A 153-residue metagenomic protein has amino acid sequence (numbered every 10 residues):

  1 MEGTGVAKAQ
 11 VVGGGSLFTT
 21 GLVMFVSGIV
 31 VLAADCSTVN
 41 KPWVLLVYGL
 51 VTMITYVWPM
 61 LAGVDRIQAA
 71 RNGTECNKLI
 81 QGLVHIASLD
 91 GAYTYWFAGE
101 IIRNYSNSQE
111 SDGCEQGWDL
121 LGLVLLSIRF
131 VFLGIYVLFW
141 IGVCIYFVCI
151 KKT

Functional and structural regions predicted by a protein language model:
M1-T153: Eukaryotic polytopic
